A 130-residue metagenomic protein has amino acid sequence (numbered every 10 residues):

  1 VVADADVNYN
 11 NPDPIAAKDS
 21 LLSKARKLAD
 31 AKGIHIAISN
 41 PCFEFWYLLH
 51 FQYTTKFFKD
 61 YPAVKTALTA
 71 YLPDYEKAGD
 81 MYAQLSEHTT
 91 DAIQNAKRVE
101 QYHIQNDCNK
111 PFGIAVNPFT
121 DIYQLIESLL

Functional and structural regions predicted by a protein language model:
A5-L130: C-terminal accessory helical subdomains adjacent to catalytic cores in phosphodiester- and nucleotide-handling enzymes
